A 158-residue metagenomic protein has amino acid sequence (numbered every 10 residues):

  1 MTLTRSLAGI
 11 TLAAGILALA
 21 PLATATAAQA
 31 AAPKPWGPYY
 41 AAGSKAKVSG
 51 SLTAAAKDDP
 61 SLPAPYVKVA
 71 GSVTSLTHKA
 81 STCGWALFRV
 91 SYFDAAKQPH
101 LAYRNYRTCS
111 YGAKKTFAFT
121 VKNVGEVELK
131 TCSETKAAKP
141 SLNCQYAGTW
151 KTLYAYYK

Functional and structural regions predicted by a protein language model:
M1-T53: N-terminal prepro-regions of secreted/extracellular proteins
A30-K158: Post-signal peptide N-terminal regions of Sec-secreted extracellular proteins
